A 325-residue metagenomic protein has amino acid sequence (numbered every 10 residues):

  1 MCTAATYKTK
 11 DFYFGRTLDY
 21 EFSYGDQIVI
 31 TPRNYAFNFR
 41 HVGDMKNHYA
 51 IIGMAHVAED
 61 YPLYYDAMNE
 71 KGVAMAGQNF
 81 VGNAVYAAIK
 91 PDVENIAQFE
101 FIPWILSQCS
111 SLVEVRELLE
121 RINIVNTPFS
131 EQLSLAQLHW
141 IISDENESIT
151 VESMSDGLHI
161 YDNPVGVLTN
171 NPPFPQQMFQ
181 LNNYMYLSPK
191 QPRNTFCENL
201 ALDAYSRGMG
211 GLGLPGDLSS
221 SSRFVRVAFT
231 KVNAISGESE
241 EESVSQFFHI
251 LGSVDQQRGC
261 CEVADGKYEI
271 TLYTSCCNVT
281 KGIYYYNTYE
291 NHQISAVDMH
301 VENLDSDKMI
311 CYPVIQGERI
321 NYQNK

Functional and structural regions predicted by a protein language model:
M1-V93, N126, C311-I315, N321-K325: A contiguous strand-loop segment
M1-Y13, T127-S130, L135-A136, D144-E147 (+1 more regions): C-terminus-biased signal that marks the final domain/tail of proteins
F14, M75-G77, I160, Y284-N287: Short hydrophobic/aromatic-rich beta-strand segments that constitute the beta-sheet cores of beta-sandwich/beta-barrel
Y20-F22, V81-N83, D156-H159, G166 (+1 more regions): Short, surface-exposed beta-strand-loop junctions and turns on beta-sheet-rich folds
I28, M68, I149-S153, S275: Broad, structure-driven detector of short, well-ordered beta-strand segments within folded domains
D92-P128, E240-F248: Proteins synthesized as precursors that undergo proteolytic processing into mature forms
V113-S153: Active-site periphery "cap/insert" segments of enzyme catalytic domains
